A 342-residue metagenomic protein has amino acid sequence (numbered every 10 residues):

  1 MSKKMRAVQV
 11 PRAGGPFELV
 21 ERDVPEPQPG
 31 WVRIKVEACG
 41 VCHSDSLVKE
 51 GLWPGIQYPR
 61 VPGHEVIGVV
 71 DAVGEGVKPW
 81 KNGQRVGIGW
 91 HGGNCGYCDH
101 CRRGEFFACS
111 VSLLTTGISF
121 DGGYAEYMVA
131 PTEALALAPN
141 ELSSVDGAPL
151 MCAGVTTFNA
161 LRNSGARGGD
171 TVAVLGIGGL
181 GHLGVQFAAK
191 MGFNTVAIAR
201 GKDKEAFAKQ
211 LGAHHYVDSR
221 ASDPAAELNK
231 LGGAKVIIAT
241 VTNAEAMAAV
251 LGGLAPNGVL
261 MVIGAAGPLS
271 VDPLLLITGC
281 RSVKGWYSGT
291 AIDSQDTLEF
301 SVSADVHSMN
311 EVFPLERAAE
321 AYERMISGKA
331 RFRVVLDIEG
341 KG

Functional and structural regions predicted by a protein language model:
S2-M5, A248, S294-G342: C-terminal hydrophobic helical "lid"/dimerization subdomain of Rossmann-like NAD(P)H-dependent oxidoreductases
P25-C39, L52-D99, A134, P139-L142: Glycine-rich beta-strand-centered segment in the early N-terminal region that forms part of a ligand/cofactor-binding
P79, N94-L175: NAD(P)H dinucleotide-binding glycine-rich loop of Rossmann-like/cofactor-binding domains, especially the beta1-alpha1
R85, T171, G258-V259, S282: Short glycine-centered segments of the SAM/dcSAM-binding site in methyltransferase folds
T171-I177, A189-A249: Adenosine-nucleotide cofactor-binding segment
G181-H182: N-terminal Rossmann-fold NAD(P) dinucleotide-binding loop
L254-A255: Helix-to-beta-strand junctions that scaffold the AdoMet/dcAdoMet cofactor pocket in Class I SAM-dependent enzymes
V259-M261, V271-E311: Rossmann-fold dehydrogenase core element
